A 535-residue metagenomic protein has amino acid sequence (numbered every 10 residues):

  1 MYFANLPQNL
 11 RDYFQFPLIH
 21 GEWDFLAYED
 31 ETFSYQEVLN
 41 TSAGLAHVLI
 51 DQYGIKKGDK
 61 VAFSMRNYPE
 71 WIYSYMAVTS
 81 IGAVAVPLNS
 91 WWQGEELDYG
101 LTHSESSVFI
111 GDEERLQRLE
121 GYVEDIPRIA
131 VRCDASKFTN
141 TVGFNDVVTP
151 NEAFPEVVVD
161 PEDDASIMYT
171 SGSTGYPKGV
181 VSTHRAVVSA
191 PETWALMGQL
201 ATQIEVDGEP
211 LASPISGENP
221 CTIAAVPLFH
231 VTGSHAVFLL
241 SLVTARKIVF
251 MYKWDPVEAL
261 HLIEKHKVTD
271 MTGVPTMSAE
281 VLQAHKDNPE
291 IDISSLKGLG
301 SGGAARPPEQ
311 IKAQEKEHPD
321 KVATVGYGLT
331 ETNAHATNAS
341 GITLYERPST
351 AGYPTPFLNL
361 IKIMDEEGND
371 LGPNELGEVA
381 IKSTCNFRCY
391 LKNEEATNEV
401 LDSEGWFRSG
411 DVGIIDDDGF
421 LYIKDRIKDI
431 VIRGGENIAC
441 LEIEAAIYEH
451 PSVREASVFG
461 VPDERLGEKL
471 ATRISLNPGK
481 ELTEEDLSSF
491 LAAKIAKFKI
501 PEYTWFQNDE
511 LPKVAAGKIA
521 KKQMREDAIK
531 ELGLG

Functional and structural regions predicted by a protein language model:
E22, N151-Y169, Y176, A212-C221: Conserved pre-ATP/AMP-binding loop-to-beta segment of ANL
D24-K56, A62-Y68, I72-M76, Q93-D98: Conserved AMP-binding/adenylate-forming core of the ANL superfamily
D30, E114-P161, Y176, R185-V188 (+1 more regions): ANL superfamily adenylate-forming
S34-Q36, A165-T193, M197, A201-T202: Conserved AMP-binding A3 loop
S80-D146, P478-K480: Structural core segment of the AMP-binding/adenylate-forming
W92, F109, M271, S383 (+5 more regions): AMP-binding/adenylate-forming catalytic core of the ANL superfamily
G172, V243, K265-G273, A284-E346 (+1 more regions): Gly/Ser/Thr-rich phosphate-binding loop
V188-A224, F229-T269, A284: Conserved AMP-binding/adenylation subdomain of ANL enzymes
